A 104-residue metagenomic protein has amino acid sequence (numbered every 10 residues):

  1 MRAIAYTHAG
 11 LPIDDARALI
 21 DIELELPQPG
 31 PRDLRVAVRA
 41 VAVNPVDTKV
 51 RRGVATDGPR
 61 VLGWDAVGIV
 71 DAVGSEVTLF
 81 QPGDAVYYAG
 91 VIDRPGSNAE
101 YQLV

Functional and structural regions predicted by a protein language model:
M1-I4: Short structural boundary motif marking the start of a folded domain
T7: Residues at the C-termini of beta-strands that transition into short coil/loop
G10-D21, P45, T78: Short N-terminal binding/cap micro-motifs at the start of the first secondary-structure element
E25-A42, V50-P95: Glycine-rich beta-strand-centered segment in the early N-terminal region that forms part of a ligand/cofactor-binding
D47-T48, N98: Short glycine-/acidic-enriched loop or helix-start segments at secondary-structure transitions that form or flank
A99-V104: Short, compositionally biased
